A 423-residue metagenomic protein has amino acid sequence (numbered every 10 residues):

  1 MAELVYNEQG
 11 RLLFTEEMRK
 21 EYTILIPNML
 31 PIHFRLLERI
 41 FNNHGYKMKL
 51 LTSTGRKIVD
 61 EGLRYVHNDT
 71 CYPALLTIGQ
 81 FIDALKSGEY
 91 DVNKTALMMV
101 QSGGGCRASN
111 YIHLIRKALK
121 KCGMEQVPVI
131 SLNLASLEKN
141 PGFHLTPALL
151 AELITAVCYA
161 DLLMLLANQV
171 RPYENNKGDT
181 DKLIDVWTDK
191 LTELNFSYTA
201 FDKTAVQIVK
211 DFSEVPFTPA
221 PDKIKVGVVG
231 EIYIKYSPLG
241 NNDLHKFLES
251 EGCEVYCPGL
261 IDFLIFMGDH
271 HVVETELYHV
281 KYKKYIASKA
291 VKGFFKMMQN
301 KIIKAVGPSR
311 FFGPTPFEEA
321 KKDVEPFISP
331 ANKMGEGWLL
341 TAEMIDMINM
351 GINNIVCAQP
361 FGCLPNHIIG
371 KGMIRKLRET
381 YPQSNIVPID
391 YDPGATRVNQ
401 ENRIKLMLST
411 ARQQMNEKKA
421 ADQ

Functional and structural regions predicted by a protein language model:
M1-Q423: An N-terminal assembly and electron-transfer interface module characteristic of large anaerobic redox and radical
